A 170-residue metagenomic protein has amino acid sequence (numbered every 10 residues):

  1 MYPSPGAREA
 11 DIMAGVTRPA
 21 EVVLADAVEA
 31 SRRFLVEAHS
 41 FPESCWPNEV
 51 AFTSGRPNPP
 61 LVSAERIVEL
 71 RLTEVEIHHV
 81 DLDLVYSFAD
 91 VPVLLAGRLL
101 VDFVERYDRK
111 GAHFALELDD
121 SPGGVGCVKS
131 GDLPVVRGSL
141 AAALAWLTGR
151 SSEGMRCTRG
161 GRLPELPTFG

Functional and structural regions predicted by a protein language model:
M1-L35, H39-S40, C157-G170: Short, helix-capping/interhelical loops that line the mouth of catalytic, cofactor-, or ligand-binding pockets
S40-G170: Structured surface interface patches that mediate subunit assembly and partner/cofactor docking
